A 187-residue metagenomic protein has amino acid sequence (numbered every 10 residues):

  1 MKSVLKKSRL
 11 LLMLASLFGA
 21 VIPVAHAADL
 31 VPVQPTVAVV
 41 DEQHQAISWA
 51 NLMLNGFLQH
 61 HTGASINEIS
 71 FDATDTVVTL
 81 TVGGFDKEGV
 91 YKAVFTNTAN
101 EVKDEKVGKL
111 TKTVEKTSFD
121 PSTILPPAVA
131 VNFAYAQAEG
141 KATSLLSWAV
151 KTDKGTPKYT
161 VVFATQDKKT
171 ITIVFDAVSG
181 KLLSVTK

Functional and structural regions predicted by a protein language model:
K2-K187: Long, terminal "pre-/pro-" and other extracytoplasmic accessory regions that lie outside the mature folded/catalytic
